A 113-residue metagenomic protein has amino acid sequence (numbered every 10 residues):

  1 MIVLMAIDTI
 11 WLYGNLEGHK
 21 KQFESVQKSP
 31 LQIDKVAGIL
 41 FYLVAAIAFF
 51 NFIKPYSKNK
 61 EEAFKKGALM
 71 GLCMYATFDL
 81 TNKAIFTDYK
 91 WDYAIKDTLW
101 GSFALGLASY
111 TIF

Functional and structural regions predicted by a protein language model:
M1-F113: Juxtamembrane/disordered regions of integral membrane proteins
